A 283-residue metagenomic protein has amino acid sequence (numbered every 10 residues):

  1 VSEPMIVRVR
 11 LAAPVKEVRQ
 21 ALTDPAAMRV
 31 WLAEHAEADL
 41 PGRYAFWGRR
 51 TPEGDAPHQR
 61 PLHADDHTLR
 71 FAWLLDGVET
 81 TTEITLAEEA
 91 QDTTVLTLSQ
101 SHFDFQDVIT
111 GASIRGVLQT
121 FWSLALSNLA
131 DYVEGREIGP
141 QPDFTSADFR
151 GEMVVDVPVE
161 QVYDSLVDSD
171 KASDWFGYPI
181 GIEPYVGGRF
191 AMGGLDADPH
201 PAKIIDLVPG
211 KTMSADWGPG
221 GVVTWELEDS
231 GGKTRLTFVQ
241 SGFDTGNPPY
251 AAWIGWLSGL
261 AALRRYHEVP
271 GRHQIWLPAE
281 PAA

Functional and structural regions predicted by a protein language model:
V1-E37, N128-G181: Hydrophobic ligand-binding cavity/cleft-lining segments
P4, T68-S123, I205, T212-L263: Beta-strand/loop substructures that line and gate deep hydrophobic ligand-binding cavities in soluble
R8-R10, T85, E152-V154, A191 (+2 more regions): Generic structural detector for well-ordered beta-strands
K16, Q20, Q91, D164 (+3 more regions): Replace "anionic and nucleotidyl ligands
E17, H200, T234: Short beta-strand/loop motifs in extracellular/secreted proteins, especially within beta-sandwich accessory domains
P25-T81, K171-V222, D229-G231: Glycine-rich portal/gate segments that line the openings of hydrophobic small-molecule binding cavities
A27, D104, Q141-R150, P158 (+4 more regions): Structured surface interface patches that mediate subunit assembly and partner/cofactor docking
V108-T110, I114-L118, W122, L129 (+3 more regions): A generic hydrophobic-segment detector
